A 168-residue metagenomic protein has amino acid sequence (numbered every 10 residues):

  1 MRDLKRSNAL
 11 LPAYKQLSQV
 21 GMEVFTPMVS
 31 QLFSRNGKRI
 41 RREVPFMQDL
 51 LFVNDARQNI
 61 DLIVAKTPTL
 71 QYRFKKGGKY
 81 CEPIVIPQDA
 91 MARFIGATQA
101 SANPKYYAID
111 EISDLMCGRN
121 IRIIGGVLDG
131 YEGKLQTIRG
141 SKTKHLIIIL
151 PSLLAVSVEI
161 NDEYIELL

Functional and structural regions predicted by a protein language model:
M1-N120, Q136-I138, K142, I148-L167: Acidic-enriched and Gly/Ser
I123-E132: Short coil-to-beta-strand transition motifs
